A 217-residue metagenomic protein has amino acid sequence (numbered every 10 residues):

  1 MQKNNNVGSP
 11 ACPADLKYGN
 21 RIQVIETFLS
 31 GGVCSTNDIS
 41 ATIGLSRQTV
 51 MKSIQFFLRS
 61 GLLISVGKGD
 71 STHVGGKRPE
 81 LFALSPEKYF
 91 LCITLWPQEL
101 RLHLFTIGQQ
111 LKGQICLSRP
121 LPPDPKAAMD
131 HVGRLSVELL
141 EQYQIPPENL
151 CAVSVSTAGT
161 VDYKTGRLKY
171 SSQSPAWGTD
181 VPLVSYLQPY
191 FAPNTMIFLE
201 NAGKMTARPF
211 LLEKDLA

Functional and structural regions predicted by a protein language model:
M1-T36, A41-T42: Extreme N-terminal segment that seeds HTH/winged-HTH DNA-binding domains in transcriptional regulators
S30-G31, G108, E213: Short helix-capping/turn signature of helix-turn-helix
A41, L58-R59: Alpha-helical residues within the helix-turn-helix
G61-V66: A short, conserved structural fragment
K68-F90, F198-A217: Conserved phosphate-binding catalytic cores of ATP/NTP-utilizing and phosphoryl-transfer enzymes
G76-Q114: Gly/Thr-rich phosphate-binding beta-strand-loop-beta motif of the actin/hexokinase/Hsp70
R119-V137, E141, P147-L216: Glycine-rich phosphate-binding loop and adjoining helix at the ATP-binding site of ATP-dependent phosphoryl-transfer
